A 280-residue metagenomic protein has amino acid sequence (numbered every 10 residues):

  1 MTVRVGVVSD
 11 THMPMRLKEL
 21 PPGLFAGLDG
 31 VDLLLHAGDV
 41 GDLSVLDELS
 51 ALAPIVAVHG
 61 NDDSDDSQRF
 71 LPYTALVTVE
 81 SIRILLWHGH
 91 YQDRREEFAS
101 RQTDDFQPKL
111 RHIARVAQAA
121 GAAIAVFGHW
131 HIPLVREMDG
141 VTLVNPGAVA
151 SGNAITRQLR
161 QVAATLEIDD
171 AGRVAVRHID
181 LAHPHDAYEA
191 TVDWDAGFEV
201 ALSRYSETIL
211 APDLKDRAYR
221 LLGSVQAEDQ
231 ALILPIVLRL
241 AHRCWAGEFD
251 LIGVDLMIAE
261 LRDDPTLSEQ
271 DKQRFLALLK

Functional and structural regions predicted by a protein language model:
M1-I55, F70-P72, D255-K280: N-terminal active-site segment of His-dependent metallophosphoesterases
T2, V77-E80, V144-D216: Binuclear metal-dependent phosphoesterase catalytic core
V7-S9, L33-D39, I55-N61, L86-H88 (+2 more regions): Active-site neighborhood of phospho(di)ester-bond hydrolases with catalytic His/Asp-centered motifs
H12-R16, V40-V45, D62-S67, Q92-E96 (+2 more regions): Active-site environment of divalent metal-dependent phosphoester hydrolases
M15-R16, P22, D66, V77-G121 (+1 more regions): Active-site-proximal segments of metal-dependent phosphoesterases and phosphodiesterases across multiple
L46-L85: Extended active-site neighborhood of metal-dependent phosphoesterases/phosphodiesterases
V56, D104-V174: Conserved beta-sheet core of the metallophosphoesterase superfamily
Y188-K280: Accessory, non-catalytic peripheral segments of nucleic-acid enzymes
